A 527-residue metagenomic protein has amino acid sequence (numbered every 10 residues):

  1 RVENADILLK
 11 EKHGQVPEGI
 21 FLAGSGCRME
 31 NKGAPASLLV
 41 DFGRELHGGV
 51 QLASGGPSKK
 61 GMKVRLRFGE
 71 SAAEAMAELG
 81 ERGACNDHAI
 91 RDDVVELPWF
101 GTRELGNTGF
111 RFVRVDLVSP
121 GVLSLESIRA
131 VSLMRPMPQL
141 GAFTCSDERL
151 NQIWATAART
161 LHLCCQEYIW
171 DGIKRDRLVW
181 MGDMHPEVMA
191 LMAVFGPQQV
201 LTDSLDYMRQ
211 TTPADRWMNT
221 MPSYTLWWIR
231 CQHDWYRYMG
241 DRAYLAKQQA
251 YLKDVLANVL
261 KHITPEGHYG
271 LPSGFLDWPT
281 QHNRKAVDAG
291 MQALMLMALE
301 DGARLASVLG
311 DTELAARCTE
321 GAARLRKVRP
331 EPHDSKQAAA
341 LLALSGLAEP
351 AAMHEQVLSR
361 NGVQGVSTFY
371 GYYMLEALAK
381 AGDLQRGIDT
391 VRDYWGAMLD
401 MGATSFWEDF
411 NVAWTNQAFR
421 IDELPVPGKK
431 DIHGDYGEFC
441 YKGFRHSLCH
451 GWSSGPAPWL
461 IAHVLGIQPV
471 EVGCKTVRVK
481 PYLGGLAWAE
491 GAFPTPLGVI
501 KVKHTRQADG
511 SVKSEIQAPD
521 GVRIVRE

Functional and structural regions predicted by a protein language model:
R1-L66, L305-P332, L378, D383 (+1 more regions): Beta-rich accessory regions
R1-Y168, G182-D183, Q199-L201, A243 (+2 more regions): Extracellular/oxidizing-compartment recognition motifs
E3-K10, Q15, E74-A75, T319-E320 (+1 more regions): Non-catalytic C-terminal accessory modules of carbohydrate-active enzymes
E74, P120-L125, R129-T156, H162-L163 (+8 more regions): Active-site acid/base region of carbohydrate-active enzymes
T211, P330-P332, Q356-V366, D393-D400: Solenoid-like repeat scaffolds
R216, R237, R242, F275-V287 (+7 more regions): Short beta-alpha connecting loops at secondary-structure transitions that line or flank enzyme active sites
H233, A303, A343, M374-L375: Conserved small-residue packing positions in alpha-helical repeats and bundles
H333-A339, G365-G371, Q507: Generic helix N-cap/helix-start motif at coil->alpha-helix transitions
